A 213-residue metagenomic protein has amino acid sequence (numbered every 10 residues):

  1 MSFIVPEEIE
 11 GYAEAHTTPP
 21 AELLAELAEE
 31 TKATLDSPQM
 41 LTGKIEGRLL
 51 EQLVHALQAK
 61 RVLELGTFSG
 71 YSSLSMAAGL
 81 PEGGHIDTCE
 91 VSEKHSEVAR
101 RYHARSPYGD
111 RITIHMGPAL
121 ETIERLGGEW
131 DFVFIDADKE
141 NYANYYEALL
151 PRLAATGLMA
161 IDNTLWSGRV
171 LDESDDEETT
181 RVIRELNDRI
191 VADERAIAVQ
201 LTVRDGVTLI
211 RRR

Functional and structural regions predicted by a protein language model:
M1-F132, K139-A160, T164-R213: A short alpha-helical cap/connector motif
